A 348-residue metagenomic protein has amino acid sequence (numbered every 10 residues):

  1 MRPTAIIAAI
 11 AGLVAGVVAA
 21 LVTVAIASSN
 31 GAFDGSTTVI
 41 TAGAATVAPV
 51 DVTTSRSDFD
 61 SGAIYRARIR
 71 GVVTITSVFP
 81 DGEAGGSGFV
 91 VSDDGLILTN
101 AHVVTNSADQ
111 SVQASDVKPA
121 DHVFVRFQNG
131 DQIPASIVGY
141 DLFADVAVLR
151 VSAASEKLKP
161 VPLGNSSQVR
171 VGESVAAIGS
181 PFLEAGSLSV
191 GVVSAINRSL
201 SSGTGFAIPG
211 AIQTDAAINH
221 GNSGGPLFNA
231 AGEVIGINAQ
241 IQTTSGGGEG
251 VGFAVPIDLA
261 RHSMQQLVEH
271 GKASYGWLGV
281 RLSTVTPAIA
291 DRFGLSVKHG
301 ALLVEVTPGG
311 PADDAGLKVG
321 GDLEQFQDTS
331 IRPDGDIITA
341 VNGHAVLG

Functional and structural regions predicted by a protein language model:
R2-H299, V304-P308, A315, F326 (+1 more regions): Serine-dependent protease modules
G316-I331: Surface-exposed intrinsically disordered loops and tails
G335: Conserved catalytic motifs of ABC-family nucleotide-binding domains
I338: Short alpha-helical segments in extracytoplasmic peptidoglycan/chitin-binding modules and envelope-associated proteins
